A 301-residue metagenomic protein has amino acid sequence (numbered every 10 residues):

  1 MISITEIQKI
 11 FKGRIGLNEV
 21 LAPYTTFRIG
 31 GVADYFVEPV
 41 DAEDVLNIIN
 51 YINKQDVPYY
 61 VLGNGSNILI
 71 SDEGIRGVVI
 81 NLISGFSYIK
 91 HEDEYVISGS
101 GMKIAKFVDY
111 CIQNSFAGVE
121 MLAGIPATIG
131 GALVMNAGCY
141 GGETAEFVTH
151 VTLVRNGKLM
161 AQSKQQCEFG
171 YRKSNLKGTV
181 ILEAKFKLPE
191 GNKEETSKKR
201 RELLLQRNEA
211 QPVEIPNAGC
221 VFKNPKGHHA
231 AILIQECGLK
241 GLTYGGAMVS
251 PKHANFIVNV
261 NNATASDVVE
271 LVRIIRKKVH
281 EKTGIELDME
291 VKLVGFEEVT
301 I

Functional and structural regions predicted by a protein language model:
M1-I129: Anion-binding (especially nucleotide phosphate/pyrophosphate-binding) glycine-rich loop and adjoining beta-alpha core
G16-L17, V154-R273, K277-I301: Phosphate/pyrophosphate- and phosphate-bearing ligand-binding catalytic cores of soluble enzymes
G30-G31, F36-A42, L69-S87, V134-K164 (+1 more regions): Structural signature of FAD isoalloxazine-binding scaffolds in flavoprotein oxidoreductases
A33, S66-I70, M102-I104, G130-V134 (+4 more regions): Short, flexible micro-motifs
Q55, L62-N64, F147, I215-P216 (+1 more regions): Short, basic and Ser/Thr-rich N-terminal targeting/leader segments
N67-I68, V108-C111, V119-A123, N136-E143 (+3 more regions): A generic local secondary-structure boundary/capping motif
I104, V108, L122, P126 (+5 more regions): Hydrophobic, well-ordered secondary-structure segments
